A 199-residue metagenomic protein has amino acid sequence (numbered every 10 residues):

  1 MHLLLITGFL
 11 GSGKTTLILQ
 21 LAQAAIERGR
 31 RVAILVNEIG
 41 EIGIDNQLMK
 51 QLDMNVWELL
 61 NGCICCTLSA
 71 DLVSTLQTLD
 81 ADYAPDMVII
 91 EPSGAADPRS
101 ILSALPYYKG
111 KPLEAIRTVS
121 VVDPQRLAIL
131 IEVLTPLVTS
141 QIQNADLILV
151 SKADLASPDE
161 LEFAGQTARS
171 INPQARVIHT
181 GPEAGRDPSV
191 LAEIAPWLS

Functional and structural regions predicted by a protein language model:
H2-T7, S12, T16-L130: Nucleotide-state-sensitive switch-loop elements of NTP-binding domains
A22, E91, L102, T139 (+2 more regions): Short amphipathic alpha-helical segments and helix-helix/interface helices
A33, I89, L113-V122, Q141-A153 (+1 more regions): Conserved beta-strand/loop subsegment of P-loop NTPase cores
E41, A156-S199: C-terminal accessory "lid"/substrate-recognition subdomains
D82, T139-I142: A short, aliphatic-rich alpha-helical micro-motif
L127, L155-A156: Short acidic, S/G/P-rich loop/turn micro-motifs used as interaction or catalytic elements
V133-L137: Charged helix-capping and loop-helix junction motifs
